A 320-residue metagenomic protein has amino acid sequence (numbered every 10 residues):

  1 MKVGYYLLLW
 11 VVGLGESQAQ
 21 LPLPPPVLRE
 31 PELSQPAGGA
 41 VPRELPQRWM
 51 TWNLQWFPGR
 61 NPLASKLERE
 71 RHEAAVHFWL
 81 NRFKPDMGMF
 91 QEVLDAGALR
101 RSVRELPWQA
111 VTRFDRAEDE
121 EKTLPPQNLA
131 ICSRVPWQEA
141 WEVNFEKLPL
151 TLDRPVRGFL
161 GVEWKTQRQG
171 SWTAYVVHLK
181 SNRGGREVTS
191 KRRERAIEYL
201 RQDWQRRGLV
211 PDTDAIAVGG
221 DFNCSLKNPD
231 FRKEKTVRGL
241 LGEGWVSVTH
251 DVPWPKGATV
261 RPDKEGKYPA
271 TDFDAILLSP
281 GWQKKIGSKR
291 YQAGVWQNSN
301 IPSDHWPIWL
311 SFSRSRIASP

Functional and structural regions predicted by a protein language model:
Y5-G13: Bacterial N-terminal signal peptides
Q18-E105, D115-Q127, I197, R314-P320: N-terminal, active-site-proximal structural segment of metallo-dependent hydrolase catalytic domains
Q20-A37, Q205-A217, C224-P320: Metal-dependent phosphoester-hydrolase catalytic domains
P46-R60, E142, S171-S181: Active-site-proximal beta-strand elements of phosphoester/diester hydrolases
W49-L54, W79-R100, A174, L200-D230 (+3 more regions): Active-site beta-strand/loop signature of hydrolases that rely on acidic residues for catalysis
L54-P58, V93-G97, R116-D119, W137-Q138 (+5 more regions): Solvent-exposed loop/turn segments at secondary-structure junctions within structured extracellular/periplasmic domains
N61-L67, P85-F90, E118-D119, L148-P149 (+4 more regions): Second-shell loop/turn segments in exported
M87, V93-T173, V177-L179: Structured beta-strand-rich core segments of catalytic domains in phosphoester-bond hydrolases
